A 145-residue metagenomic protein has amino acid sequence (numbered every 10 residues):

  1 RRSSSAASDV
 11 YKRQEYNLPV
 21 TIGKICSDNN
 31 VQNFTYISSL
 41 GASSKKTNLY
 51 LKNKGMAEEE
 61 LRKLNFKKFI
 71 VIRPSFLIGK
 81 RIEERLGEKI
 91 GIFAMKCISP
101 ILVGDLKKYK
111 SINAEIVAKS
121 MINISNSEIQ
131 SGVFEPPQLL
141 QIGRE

Functional and structural regions predicted by a protein language model:
R1-A7, Y11: Single conserved hydrophobic/aromatic residue that forms the stacking wall/gate of nucleotide- or nucleobase-binding
P19: Aromatic/hydrophobic pocket-lining residues that form the small-molecule binding cavity in soluble enzyme cores
C26: Hydrophobic pocket-lining residues that define ligand/cofactor binding sites across diverse proteins
N29-N33, N65-K67: A short helix->loop->beta-strand "cap" motif at the edges of active sites that frequently abuts
F34-L40, I72-P74: SDR active-site strand-loop-helix element
S44-G132, P137-G143: Oxidoreductase cofactor-interface core, primarily capturing Rossmann-like NAD(P)-dependent enzymes
